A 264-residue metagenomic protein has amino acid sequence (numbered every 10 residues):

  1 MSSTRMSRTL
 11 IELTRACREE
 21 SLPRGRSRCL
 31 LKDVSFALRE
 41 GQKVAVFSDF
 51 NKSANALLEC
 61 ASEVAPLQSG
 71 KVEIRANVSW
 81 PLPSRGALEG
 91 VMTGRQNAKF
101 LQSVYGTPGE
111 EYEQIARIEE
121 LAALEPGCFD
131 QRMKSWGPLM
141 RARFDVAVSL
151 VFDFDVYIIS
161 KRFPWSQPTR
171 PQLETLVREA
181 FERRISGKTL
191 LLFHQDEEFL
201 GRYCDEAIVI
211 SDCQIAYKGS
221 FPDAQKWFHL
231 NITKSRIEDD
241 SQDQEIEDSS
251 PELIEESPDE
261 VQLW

Functional and structural regions predicted by a protein language model:
S2-A37, G41-Q42: A short, flexible loop at the N-terminus of ABC-type nucleotide-binding domains that lies
R8, A16, L230-W264: ABC ATPase nucleotide-binding domains
E19-S21, N77-T175, A180: ABC-family P-loop ATPase nucleotide-binding domains
E40-Y105: ABC ATPase nucleotide-binding domain signature region
F152, L200-C204: Hydrophobic Walker B segment
T175, Q214-D240: Conserved beta-strand-loop-alpha-helix hinge in the C-terminal portion of ABC ATPase nucleotide-binding domains
L176-Q195: Conserved catalytic loops of ABC-family nucleotide-binding domains
H194-Q195, Y203-S220, F228: H-loop (His-switch) and adjacent beta-strand-loop-beta switch element of ABC-type ATPase nucleotide-binding domains
